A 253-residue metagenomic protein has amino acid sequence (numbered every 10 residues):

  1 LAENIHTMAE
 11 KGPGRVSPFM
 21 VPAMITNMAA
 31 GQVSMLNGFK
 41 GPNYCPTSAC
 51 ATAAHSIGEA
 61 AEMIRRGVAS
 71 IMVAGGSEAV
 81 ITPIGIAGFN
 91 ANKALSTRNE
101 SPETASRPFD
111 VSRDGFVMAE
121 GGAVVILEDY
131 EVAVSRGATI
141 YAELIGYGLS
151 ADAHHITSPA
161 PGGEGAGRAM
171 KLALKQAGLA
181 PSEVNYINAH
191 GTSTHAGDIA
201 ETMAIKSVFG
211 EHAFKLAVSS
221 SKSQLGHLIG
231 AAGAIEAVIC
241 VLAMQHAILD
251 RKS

Functional and structural regions predicted by a protein language model:
L1-Y44, N90-K93, G197-E211: Active-site-proximal gating segment of KS-fold condensing enzymes and close homologs
M8-F19, L36-P46, E103-V111, S150-A151 (+1 more regions): Glycine/charged-rich beta-loop-alpha catalytic/anionic-binding loops adjacent to active sites
A29, S56, E128-Y130, G162-G178 (+4 more regions): Short, well-ordered amphipathic alpha-helical segments that serve as non-catalytic structural scaffolds within diverse
A29-A30, S34-E78, F116-A138, H227-L249: Active-site-proximal alpha-helical scaffold in enzymes
G76-R113: Phosphate/pyrophosphate-binding betaalpha-module
E100-A177, Y186: Condensing-enzyme catalytic core mediating Claisen C-C bond formation in acyl metabolism
H154-G163, T192-F209, F214, L228-I235: Short glycine/threonine-rich loop-to-helix capping motif typified by GTGT followed within a few residues by an Asp-Pro
K252-S253: Conserved small/polar residues in nucleotide/adenosyl-binding loops
